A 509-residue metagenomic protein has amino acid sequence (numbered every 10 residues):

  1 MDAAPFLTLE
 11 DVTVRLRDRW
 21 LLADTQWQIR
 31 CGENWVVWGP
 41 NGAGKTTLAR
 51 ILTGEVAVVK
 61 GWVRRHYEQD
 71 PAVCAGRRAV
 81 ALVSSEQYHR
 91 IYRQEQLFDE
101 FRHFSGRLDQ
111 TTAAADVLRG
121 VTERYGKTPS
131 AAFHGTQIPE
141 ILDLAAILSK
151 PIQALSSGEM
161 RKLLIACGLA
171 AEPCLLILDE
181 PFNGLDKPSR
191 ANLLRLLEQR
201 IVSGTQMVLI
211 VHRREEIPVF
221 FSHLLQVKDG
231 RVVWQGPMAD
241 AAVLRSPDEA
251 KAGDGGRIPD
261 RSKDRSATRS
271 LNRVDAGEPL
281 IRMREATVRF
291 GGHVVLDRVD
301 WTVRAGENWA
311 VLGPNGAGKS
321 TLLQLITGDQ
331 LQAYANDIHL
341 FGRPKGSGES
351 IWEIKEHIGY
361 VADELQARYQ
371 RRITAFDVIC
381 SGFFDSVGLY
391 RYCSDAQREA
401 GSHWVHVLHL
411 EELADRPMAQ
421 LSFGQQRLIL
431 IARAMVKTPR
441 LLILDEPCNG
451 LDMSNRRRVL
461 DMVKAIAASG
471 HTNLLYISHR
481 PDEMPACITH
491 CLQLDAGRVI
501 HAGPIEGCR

Functional and structural regions predicted by a protein language model:
L7, L21-D24, I281, V295-R298: Conserved structural motif at the start of ABC-family nucleotide-binding domains
A49-R124, Q324-V387: ABC ATPase nucleotide-binding domain signature region
S130-I147, C380, D395-L413: Conserved ABC ATPase "signature" region
P151-L155, C393, P417-L421: Conserved ABC ATPase signature
I165-A166, I431: Hydrophobic anchor residue at the start of the ABC signature
L176-E180, L442-E446: Catalytic Walker B motif of ABC-type/P-loop ATPase nucleotide-binding domains
R231-I258, R498-R509: Conserved beta-strand-loop-alpha-helix hinge in the C-terminal portion of ABC ATPase nucleotide-binding domains
